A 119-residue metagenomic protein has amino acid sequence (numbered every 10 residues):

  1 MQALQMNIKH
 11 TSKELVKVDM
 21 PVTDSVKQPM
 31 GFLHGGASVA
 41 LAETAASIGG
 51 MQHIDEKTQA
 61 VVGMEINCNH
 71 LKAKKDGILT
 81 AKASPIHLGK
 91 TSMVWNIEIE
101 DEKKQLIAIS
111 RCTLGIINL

Functional and structural regions predicted by a protein language model:
M1-A3, K13, H34, A45 (+3 more regions): Short connector loops at helix/strand junctions that flank enzyme active sites, especially segments positioning acidic
Q2, V26-P29, K57-T58, K103: Glycine-rich, flexible loop/turn motifs
Q5-L33: Catalytic strand-loop segment that frames the active site of acyl-thioester-processing enzymes
Q28-A40, T58, K74: Residues at secondary-structure transition points
G36-E56: Active-site helix/loop of acyl-thioester processing domains in fatty-acid/polyketide metabolism, spanning hotdog-fold
V61, K74-L119: HotDog/MaoC-like acyl-thioester-processing domains
